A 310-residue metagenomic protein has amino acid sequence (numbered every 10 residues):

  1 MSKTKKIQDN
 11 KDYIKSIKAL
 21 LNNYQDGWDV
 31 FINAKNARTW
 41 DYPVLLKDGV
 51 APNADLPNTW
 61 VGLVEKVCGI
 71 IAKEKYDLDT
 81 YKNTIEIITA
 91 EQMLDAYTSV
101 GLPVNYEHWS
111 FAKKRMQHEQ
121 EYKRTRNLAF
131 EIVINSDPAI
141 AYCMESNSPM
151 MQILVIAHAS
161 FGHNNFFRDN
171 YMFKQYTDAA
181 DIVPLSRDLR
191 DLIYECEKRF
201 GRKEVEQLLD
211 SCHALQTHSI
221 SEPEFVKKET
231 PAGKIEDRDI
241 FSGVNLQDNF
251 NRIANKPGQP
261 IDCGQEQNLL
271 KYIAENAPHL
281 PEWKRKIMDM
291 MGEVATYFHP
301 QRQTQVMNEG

Functional and structural regions predicted by a protein language model:
Y13-N23, G27-V30, L63-K66, I70 (+1 more regions): Charge-rich, solvent-exposed alpha-helical interaction surfaces
K18, W40-V44, A51, N58-A139 (+2 more regions): Auxiliary, metal-adjacent structural segments of Zn-dependent hydrolase domains
Y24-L45, D210-G310: Pan-zinc metallopeptidase signature
P52-W60, C143-S146, F166, Q175-P184 (+4 more regions): Fold-level signature of zinc-dependent metallopeptidase catalytic domains
P138-V155, F298-V306: Short pre-active-site segment immediately N-terminal to the catalytic Zn-binding motif
V155, A159-N164: Catalytic glutamate of the conserved HExxH
N164-P231, G310: Post-HExxH zinc-binding segment in Zn-dependent metallohydrolases
